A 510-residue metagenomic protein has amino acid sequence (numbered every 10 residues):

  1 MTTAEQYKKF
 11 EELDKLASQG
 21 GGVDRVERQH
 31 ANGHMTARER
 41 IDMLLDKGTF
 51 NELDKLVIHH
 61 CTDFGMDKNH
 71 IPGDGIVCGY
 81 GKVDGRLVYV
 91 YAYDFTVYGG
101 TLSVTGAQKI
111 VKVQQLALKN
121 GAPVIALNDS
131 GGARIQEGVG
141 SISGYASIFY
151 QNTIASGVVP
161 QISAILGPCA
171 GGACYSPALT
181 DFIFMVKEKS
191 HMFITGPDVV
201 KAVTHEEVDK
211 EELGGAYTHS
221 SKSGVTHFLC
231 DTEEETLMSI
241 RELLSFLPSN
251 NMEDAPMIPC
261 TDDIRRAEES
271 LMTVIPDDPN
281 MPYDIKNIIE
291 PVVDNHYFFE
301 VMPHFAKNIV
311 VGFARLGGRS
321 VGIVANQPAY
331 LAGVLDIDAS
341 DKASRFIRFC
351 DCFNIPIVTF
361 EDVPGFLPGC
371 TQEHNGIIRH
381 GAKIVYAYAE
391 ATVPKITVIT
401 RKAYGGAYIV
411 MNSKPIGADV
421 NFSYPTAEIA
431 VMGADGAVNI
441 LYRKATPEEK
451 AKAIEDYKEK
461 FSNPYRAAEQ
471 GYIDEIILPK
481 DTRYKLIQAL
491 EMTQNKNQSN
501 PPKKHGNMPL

Functional and structural regions predicted by a protein language model:
M1-L510: Ligand-binding clefts of soluble mixed alpha/beta catalytic domains
